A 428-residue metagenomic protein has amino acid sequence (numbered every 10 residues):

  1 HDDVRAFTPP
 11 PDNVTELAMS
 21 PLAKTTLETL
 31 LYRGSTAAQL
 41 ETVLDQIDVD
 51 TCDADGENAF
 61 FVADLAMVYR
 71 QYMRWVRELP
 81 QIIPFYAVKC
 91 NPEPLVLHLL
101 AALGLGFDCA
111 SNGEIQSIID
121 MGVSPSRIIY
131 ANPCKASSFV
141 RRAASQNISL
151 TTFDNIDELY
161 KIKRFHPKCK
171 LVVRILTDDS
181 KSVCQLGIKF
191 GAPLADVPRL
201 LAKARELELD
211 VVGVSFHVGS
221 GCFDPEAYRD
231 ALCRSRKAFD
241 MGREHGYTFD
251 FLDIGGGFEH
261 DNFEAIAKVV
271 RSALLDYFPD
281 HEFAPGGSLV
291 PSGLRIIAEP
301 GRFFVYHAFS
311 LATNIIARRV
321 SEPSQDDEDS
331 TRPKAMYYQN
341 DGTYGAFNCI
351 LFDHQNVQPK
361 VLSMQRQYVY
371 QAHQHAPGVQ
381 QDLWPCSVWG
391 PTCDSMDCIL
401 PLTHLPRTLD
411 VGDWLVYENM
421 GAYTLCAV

Functional and structural regions predicted by a protein language model:
H1-K170, A204-E206, D210, E244 (+1 more regions): A charged N-terminal "starter" segment
D2-P21, T177-S324, L405: Active-site loop/helix belt of alpha/beta enzymes
I47-D50, V269, L275, P279-V428: Charged (often Lys/Glu-rich) extended helix/loop segments that serve as interaction or gating elements
V62-Y69, P94, C109-N112, S137 (+9 more regions): Electropositive phosphate-/nucleotide-binding environments in soluble metabolic enzymes
Q71-M73, P94-H98, F223-P225, E299 (+2 more regions): Short, solvent-exposed polar/charged micro-motifs at secondary-structure junctions
V88-E93, A110-E114, P133-K135, D154-E158 (+6 more regions): Active-site beta-loop-alpha junctions enriched in small/polar residues
L97, I119-D120, V140-S145, I162-F165 (+6 more regions): Short acidic, glycine/serine/threonine-rich loops at helix termini
G106, I129, L150-T152, V172-R174 (+7 more regions): Structured core elements
